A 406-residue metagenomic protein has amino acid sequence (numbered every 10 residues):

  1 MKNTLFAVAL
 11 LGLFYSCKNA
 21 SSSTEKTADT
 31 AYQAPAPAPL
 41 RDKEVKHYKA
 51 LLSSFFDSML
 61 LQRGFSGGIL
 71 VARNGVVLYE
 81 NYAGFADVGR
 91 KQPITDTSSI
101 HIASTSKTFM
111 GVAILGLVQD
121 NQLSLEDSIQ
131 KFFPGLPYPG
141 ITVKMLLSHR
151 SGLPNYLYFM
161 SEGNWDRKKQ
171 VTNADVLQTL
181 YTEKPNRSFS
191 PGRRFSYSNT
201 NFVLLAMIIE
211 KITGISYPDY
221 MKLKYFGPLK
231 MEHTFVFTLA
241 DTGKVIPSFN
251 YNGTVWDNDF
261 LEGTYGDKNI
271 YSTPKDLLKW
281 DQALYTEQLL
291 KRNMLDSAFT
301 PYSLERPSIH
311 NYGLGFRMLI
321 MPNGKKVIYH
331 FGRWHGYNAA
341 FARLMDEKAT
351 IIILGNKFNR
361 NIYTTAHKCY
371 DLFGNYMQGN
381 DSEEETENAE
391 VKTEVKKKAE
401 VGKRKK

Functional and structural regions predicted by a protein language model:
L5-G12: Sec-dependent N-terminal signal peptides
C17-N81, E210-T213, K222, G227 (+1 more regions): Catalytic loop of the DD-peptidase/beta-lactamase superfamily, centered on the K-T-G motif and neighboring
T30, S58, T97, S128 (+4 more regions): Coil residues (strongly favoring Ser/Thr
Q33-P37, R90-I94, T182-F189, W256-G263: Short glycine/proline-rich turn/loop motifs
L60-G68, G89-L146, F189-S198, Y265-G266 (+1 more regions): Short active-site loop at a secondary-structure junction that contains or immediately precedes the catalytic residue(s)
A86-D96, N361-Y370: A short, polar/charged loop-to-alpha-helix boundary motif
H101-T105, L117-F159, M207, K211-G253: Active-site helix/loop module of the DD-peptidase/beta-lactamase fold, centered on the serine-lysine SxxK catalytic
M160-T242, T264-L278: Catalytic-site signature segments of enzymes, centered on catalytic residues
